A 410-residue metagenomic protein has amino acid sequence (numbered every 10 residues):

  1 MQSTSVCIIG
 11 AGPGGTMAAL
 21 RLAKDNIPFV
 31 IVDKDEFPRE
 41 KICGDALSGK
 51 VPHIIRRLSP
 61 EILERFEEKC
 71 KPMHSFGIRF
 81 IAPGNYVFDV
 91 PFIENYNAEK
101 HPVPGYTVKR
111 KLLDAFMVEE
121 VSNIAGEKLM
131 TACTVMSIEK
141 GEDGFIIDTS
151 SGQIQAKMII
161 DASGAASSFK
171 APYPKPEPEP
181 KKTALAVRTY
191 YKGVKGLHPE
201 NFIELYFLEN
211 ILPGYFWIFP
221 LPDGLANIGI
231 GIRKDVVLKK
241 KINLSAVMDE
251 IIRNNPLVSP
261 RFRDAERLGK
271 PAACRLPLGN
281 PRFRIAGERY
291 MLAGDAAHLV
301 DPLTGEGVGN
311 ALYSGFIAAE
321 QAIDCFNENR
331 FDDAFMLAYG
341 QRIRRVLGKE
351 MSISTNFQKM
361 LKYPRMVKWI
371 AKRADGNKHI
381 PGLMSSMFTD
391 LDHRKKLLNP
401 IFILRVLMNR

Functional and structural regions predicted by a protein language model:
M1-G14: Beta1/beta-strand and adjacent pyrophosphate-binding region of the FAD-binding site in flavoprotein oxidoreductases
C7, A23-C43: Glycine-rich FAD pyrophosphate-binding loop
G12-P13, F37-P38, L112: Residue-level detector of alpha-helix initiation sites
K41-G84: N-terminal FAD cofactor-binding segment of flavoenzymes
Y96-E119, L238-N243: Short beta-strand to alpha-helix junction loop
E120-R261: Predominantly flavin-linked oxidoreductase catalytic cores and closely associated redox partners
S137, Q153, V236-Q321, N327: FAD/FMN-dependent oxidoreductases across multiple families
I323-R410: C-terminal helical "tail/cap" subdomain of flavin- and related membrane-associated enzymes
